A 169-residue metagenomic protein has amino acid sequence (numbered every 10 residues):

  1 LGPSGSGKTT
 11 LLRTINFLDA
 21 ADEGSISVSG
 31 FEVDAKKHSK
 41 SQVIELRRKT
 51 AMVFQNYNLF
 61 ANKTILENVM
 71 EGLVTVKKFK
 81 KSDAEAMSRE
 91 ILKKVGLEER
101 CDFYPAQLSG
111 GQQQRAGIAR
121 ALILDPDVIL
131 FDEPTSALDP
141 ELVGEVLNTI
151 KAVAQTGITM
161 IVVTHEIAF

Functional and structural regions predicted by a protein language model:
N16: Helix-to-loop junction immediately C-terminal to a conserved catalytic motif
G24-A35: Conserved ABC transporter NBD signature motif
V33-A51, K81-S82, Q155: ABC ATPase NBD coupling module
F103-A106, L124, T156: Conserved signature/switch motifs of ABC ATPase nucleotide-binding domains
I129-D132: Catalytic Walker B motif of ABC-type/P-loop ATPase nucleotide-binding domains
P140-L142: Helix N-cap at the start of a conserved alpha-helix in ABC-type nucleotide-binding domains
T164-H165: H-loop/switch region of ABC-family ATPase nucleotide-binding domains
